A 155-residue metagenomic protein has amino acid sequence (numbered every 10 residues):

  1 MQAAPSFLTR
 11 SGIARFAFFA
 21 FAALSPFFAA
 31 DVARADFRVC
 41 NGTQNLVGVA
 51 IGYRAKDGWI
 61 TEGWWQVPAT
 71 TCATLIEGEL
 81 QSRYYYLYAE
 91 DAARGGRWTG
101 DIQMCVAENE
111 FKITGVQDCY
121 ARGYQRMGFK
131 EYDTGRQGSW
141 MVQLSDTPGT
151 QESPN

Functional and structural regions predicted by a protein language model:
M1-G12: N-terminal secretory signal peptides that target proteins for export/translocation
S6, F19-A22, V142: Intrinsic-disorder/low-complexity peptide segments enriched for small residues
S11-F21: Sec-dependent N-terminal signal peptides
F21-V32: C-terminal segment of classical bacterial N-terminal signal peptides
D31-C40, Q44-G48, R54-T74, G78 (+1 more regions): Intrinsically disordered, low-complexity segments enriched in small/polar residues
Q81-L87: Short, Lys/Arg- and Gly-enriched loop/turn segments at beta-strand edges
